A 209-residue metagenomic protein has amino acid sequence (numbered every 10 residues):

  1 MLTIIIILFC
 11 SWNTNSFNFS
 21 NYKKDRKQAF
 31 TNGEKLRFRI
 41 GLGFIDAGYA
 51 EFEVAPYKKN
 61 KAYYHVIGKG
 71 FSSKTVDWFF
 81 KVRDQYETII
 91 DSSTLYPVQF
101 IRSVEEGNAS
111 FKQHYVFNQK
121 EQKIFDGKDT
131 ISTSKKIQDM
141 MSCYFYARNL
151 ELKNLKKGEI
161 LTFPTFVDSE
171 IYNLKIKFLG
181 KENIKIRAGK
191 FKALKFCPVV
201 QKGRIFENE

Functional and structural regions predicted by a protein language model:
M1-S20: Bacterial Sec-dependent N-terminal signal peptides
F17-F117, L155-E209: Acidic, serine/threonine-rich low-complexity disordered tracts
A109-K153: Hydrophobic, well-structured mid-protein blocks that either form specific transmembrane helices
